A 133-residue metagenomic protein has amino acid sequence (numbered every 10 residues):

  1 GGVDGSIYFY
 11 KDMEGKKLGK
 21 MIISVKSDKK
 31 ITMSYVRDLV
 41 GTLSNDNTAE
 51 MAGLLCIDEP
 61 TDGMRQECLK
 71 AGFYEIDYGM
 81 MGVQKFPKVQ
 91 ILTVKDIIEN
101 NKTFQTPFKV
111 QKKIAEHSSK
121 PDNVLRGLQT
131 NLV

Functional and structural regions predicted by a protein language model:
G1-V133: Mixed-charge (Asp/Glu-Lys/Arg
